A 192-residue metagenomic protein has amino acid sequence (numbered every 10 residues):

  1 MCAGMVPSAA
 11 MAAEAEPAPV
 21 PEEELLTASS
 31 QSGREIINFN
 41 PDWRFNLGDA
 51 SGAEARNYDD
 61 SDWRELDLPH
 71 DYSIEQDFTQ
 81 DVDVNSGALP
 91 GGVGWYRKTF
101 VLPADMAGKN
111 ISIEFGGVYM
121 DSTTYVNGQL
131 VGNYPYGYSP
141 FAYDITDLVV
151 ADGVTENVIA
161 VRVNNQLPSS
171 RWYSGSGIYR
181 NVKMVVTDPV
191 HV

Functional and structural regions predicted by a protein language model:
C2-M11: C-terminal segment of classical bacterial N-terminal signal peptides
A12-Q80, V158-N164, I178, M184: Accessory carbohydrate-binding/adhesion or oligomerization-edge regions at the termini of glycan-active proteins
E16, E75-S86, Y96-K98, P103: N-terminal accessory segment at the very beginning of proteins
S32-R34, S86-G91: Short, solvent-exposed beta-strand/turn "edge" segments of beta-rich domains on protein surfaces
I37, L47-D49, G91-V192: Accessory beta-strand-rich segments of carbohydrate-active enzymes
